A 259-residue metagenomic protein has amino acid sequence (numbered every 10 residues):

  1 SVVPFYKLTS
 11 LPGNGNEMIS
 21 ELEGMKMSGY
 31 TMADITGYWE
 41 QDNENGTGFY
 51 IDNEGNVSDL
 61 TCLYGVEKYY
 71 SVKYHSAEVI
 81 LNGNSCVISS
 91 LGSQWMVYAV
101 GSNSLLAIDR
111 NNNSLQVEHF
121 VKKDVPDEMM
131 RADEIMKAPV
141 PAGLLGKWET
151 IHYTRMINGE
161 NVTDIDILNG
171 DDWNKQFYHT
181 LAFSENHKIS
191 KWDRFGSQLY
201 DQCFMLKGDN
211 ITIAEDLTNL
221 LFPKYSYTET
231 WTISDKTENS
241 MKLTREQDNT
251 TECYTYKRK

Functional and structural regions predicted by a protein language model:
S1, D42-Y50, N56-Q116, T154-M156 (+2 more regions): Contiguous, well-ordered beta-strand patches that form the walls/edges of small beta-barrel/beta-sandwich domains
V3-P4, S20, G37, E118 (+2 more regions): Hydrophobic residues positioned within well-ordered beta-strands of beta-sheet architectures
S10: Extracellular glycan-recognition regions
G13, E21-E40, D127-E149: N-terminal helix-cap/turn-to-beta initiation motif at the start of protein domains
V121-K123: Short beta-strand edge segments in extracellular beta-sheet folds
M156-W173: Mixed-charge, low-complexity intrinsically disordered segments
T251-R258: Short, low-complexity, Pro/Ser/Thr/Gly-rich segments in the mature regions of secreted, periplasmic
